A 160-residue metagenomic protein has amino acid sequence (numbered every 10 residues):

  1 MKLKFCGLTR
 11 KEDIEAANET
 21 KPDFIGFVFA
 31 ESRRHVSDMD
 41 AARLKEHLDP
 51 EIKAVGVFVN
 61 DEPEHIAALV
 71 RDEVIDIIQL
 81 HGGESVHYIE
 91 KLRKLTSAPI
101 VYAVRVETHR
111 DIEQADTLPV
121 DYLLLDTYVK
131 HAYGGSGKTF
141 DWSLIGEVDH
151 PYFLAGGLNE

Functional and structural regions predicted by a protein language model:
M1-E160: Conserved N-terminal beta1-alpha1 strand-loop-helix module at the mouth
